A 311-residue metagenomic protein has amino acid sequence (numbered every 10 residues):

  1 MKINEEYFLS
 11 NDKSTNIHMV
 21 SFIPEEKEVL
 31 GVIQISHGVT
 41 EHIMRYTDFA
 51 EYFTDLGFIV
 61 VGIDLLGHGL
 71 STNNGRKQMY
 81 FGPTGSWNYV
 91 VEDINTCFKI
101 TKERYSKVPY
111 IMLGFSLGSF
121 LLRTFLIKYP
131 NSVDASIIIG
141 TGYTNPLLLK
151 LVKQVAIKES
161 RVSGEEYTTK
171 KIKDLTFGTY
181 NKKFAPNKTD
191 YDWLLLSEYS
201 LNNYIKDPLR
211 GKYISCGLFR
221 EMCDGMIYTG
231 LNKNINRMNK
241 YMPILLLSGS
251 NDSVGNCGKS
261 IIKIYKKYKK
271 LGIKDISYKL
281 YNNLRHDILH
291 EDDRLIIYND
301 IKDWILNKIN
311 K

Functional and structural regions predicted by a protein language model:
M1-E26: N-terminal cap/lid segment of alpha/beta-hydrolase-fold proteins
I33, H37-E41, S116, S250-N251: Active-site glycine-rich loops that stabilize anionic/oxyanionic intermediates across multiple enzyme folds
R45-R76: Conserved alpha/beta-hydrolase
F81-K102: Alpha/beta-hydrolase active-site loop
Y105-S116: Alpha/beta-hydrolase fold nucleophile elbow
T124-L209: Alpha/beta-hydrolase-fold enzymes
L246-S248: Short beta-strand/loop motif that positions the catalytic acidic residue of the alpha/beta-hydrolase fold
L271, D275-K311: Catalytic active-site module of serine/aspartate enzymes centered on a nucleophile-bearing elbow/loop
